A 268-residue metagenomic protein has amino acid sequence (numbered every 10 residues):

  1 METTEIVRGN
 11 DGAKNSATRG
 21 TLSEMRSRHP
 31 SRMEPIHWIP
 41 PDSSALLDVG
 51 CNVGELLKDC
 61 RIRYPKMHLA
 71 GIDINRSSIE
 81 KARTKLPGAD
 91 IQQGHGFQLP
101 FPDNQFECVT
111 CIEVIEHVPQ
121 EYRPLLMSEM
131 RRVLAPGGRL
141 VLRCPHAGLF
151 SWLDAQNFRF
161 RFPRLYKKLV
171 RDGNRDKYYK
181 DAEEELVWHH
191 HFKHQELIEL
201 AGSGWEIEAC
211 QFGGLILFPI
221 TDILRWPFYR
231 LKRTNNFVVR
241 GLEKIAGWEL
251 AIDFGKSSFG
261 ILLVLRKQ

Functional and structural regions predicted by a protein language model:
M1-P102, C108-I112, P124-M127, S257-I261: Conserved N-terminal segment of class I S-adenosyl-L-methionine
R19-E24, P119-E129, V133, R139-V264: S-adenosyl-L-methionine-dependent methyltransferase catalytic module, highlighting the catalytic core
K66-H68, G88, G137, G204-I207: A generic structural signal for alpha->beta connector loops
S77, L99, H117, A147-F150: Active-site loop signature of alpha/beta-hydrolase-fold enzymes
Q98, I115, R132: Glycine-/small-residue-rich active-site loops that bind phosphorylated ligands and cofactors
I112-I115, R143: Residues lining the SAM
